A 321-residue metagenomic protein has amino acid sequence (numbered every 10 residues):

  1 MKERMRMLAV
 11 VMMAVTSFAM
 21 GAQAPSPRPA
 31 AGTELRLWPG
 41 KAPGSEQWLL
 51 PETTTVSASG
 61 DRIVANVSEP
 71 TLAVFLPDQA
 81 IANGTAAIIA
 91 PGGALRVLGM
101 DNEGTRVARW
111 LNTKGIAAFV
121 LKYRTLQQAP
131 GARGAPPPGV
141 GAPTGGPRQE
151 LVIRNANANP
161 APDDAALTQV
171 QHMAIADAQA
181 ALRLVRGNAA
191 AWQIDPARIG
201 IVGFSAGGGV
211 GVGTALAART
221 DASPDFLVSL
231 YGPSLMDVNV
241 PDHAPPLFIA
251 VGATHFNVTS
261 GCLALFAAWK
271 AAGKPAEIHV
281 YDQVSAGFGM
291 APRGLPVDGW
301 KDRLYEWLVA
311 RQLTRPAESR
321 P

Functional and structural regions predicted by a protein language model:
A24-I81, T113: N-terminal cap/lid segment of alpha/beta-hydrolase-fold proteins
K41, P91-R96, A253-H255: Active-site glycine-rich loops that stabilize anionic/oxyanionic intermediates across multiple enzyme folds
N83-G92: Short beta-strand element of the alpha/beta-hydrolase
D101-F119, A267: Short amphipathic alpha-helix adjacent to the substrate-entry channel of hydrolases
A135-A190, W300-R303: Alpha/beta-hydrolase active-site loop
Q169-A244: Primarily recognizes the serine-hydrolase "nucleophile elbow" in alpha/beta-hydrolase and SGNH/GDSL folds
D225-V280: The feature captures the conserved acid-bearing segment of alpha/beta-hydrolase catalytic domains
K270-P321: C-terminal catalytic histidine-bearing segment of alpha/beta-hydrolase fold enzymes
